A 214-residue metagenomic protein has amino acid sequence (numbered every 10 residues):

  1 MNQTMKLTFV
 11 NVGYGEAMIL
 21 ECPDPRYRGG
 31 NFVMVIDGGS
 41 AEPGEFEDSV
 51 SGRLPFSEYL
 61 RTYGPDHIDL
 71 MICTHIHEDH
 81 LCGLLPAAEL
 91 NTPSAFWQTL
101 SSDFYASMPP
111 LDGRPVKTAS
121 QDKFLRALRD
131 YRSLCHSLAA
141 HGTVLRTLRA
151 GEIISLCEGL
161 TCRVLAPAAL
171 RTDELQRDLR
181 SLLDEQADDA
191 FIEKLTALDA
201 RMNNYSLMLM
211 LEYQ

Functional and structural regions predicted by a protein language model:
N2-D66, M202-Q214: Conserved beta-strand hairpin/beta-sheet module of binuclear metal-dependent hydrolase folds, prominently
N2-M5, L81-Q214: Flexible, acidic/histidine-containing loops and adjacent segments that form or flank the divalent-metal
A17, H80-L81: Short, well-ordered alpha-helical microsegments
P23, I36-G39, T74-I76, L148-G151 (+1 more regions): Active-site-proximal beta-strand/loop segments in catalytic clefts of secreted hydrolases
S40-P43, E78, R171: Short acidic, S/G/P-rich loop/turn micro-motifs used as interaction or catalytic elements
G64, T74, A95: Soluble catalytic regions of membrane-associated enzymes that act on cell-envelope and secretory-pathway components
I68-D79: Metallo-beta-lactamase
